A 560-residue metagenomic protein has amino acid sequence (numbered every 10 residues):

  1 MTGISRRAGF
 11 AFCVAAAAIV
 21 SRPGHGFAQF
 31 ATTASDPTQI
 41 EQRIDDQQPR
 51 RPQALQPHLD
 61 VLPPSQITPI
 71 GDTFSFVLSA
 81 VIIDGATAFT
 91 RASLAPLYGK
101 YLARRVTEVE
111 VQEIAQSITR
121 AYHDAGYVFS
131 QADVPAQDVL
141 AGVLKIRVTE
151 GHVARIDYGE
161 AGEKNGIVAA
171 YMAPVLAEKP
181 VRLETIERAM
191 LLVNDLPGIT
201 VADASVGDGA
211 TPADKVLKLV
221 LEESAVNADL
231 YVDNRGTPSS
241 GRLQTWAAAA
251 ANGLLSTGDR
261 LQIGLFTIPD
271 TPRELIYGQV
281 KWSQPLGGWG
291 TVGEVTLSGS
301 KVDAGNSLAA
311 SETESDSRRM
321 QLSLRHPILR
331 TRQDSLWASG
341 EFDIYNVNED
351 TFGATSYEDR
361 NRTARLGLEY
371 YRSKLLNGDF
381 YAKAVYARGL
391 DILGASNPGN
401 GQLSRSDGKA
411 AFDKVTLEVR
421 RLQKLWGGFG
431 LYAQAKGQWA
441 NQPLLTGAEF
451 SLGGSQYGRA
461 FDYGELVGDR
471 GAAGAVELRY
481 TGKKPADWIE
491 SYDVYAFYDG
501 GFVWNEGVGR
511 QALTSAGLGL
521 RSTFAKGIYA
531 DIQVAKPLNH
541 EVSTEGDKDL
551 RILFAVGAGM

Functional and structural regions predicted by a protein language model:
I4, F27-G236, A248, L265-I276 (+2 more regions): Periplasmic polypeptide-binding modules associated with outer-membrane biogenesis and secretion
A17-H25: C-terminal segment of classical bacterial N-terminal signal peptides
A213, G241-T245, E274-G278, D316-M320 (+5 more regions): Residues that define the transmembrane beta-barrel architecture of outer-membrane proteins
V226-A228, L255-L261, G288-E294, R330-L336 (+4 more regions): Repeated loop/turn-to-beta-strand initiation elements of outer-membrane beta-barrel proteins
V226-G236, A247, G258-P269, G278-V280 (+5 more regions): Transmembrane beta-strand segments that form the barrel wall of outer-membrane beta-barrel proteins
A249, L520-S522, K548-M560: Outer-membrane beta-barrel "beta-signal"
R273-R372, L376: Transmembrane beta-barrel wall of Gram-negative outer-membrane proteins
N348-G500, W504-E506, H540, T544-E545 (+2 more regions): C-terminal outer-membrane beta-barrel translocator/porin domains of Gram-negative envelope proteins and their
